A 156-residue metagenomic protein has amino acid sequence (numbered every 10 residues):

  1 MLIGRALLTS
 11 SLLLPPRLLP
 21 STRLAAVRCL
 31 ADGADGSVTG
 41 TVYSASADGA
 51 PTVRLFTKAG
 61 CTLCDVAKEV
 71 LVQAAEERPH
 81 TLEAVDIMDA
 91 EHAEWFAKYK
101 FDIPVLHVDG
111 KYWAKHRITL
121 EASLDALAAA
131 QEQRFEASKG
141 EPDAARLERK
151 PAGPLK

Functional and structural regions predicted by a protein language model:
M1-S21: N-terminal chloroplast transit peptides
L2, A59, K68, V72 (+3 more regions): Residues lining hydrophobic/aromatic ligand-binding pockets adjacent to catalytic sites
T22-D48, E148-K156: N-terminal mitochondrial targeting presequences
V38-E77: Local sequence-structure signature of Cys/Sec-based thiol-disulfide redox active-site neighborhoods
P79-A93: Thiol-based oxidoreductase modules, predominantly thioredoxin-like and allied folds used for disulfide exchange
A97-L106: Structural micro-motif
V108-G140: Non-catalytic, surface beta->alpha helical segment in thiol-disulfide oxidoreductase systems
Q131-K156: Charged phosphate-binding loop/patch that engages nucleotide di/tri-phosphates or the phosphate backbone of nucleic
